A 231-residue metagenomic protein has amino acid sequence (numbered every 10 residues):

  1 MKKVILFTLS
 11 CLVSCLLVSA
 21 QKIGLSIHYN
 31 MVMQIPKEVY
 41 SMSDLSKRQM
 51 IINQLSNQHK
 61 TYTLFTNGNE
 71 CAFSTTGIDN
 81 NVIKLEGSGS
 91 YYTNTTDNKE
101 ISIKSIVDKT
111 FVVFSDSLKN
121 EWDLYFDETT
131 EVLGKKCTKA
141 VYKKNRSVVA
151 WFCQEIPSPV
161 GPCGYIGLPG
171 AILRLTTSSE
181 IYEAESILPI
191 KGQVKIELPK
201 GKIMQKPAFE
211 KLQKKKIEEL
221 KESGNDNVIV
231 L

Functional and structural regions predicted by a protein language model:
M1-I27: Bacterial Sec-dependent N-terminal signal peptides
K22-L231: Extended soluble regions of mature proteins
